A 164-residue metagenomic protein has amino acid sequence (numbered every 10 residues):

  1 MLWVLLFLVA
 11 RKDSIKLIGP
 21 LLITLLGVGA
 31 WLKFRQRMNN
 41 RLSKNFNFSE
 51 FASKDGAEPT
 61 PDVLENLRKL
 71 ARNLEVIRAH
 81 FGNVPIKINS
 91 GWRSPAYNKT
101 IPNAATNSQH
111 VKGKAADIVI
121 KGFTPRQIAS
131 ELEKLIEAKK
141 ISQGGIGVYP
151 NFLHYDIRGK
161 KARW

Functional and structural regions predicted by a protein language model:
L2-R37: Single-pass alpha-helical membrane anchors
G27-G82, P150, R158-W164: Extracytoplasmic cell-surface/polysaccharide-interacting catalytic and binding patches
L42-K44, I88, Y97, N107 (+2 more regions): Glycine-rich, flexible loop/turn motifs
E50-S53, K99, N103, G113 (+1 more regions): Generic structural "secondary-structure junction" signal
N66, L70-N73, Y97, K114 (+1 more regions): Amphipathic alpha-helical interface surfaces
E75-N103: Extended, low-complexity, intrinsically disordered C-terminal regulatory tails of eukaryotic serine/threonine kinases
N107-W164: Catalytic cores and adjacent binding grooves of peptidoglycan-active enzymes
